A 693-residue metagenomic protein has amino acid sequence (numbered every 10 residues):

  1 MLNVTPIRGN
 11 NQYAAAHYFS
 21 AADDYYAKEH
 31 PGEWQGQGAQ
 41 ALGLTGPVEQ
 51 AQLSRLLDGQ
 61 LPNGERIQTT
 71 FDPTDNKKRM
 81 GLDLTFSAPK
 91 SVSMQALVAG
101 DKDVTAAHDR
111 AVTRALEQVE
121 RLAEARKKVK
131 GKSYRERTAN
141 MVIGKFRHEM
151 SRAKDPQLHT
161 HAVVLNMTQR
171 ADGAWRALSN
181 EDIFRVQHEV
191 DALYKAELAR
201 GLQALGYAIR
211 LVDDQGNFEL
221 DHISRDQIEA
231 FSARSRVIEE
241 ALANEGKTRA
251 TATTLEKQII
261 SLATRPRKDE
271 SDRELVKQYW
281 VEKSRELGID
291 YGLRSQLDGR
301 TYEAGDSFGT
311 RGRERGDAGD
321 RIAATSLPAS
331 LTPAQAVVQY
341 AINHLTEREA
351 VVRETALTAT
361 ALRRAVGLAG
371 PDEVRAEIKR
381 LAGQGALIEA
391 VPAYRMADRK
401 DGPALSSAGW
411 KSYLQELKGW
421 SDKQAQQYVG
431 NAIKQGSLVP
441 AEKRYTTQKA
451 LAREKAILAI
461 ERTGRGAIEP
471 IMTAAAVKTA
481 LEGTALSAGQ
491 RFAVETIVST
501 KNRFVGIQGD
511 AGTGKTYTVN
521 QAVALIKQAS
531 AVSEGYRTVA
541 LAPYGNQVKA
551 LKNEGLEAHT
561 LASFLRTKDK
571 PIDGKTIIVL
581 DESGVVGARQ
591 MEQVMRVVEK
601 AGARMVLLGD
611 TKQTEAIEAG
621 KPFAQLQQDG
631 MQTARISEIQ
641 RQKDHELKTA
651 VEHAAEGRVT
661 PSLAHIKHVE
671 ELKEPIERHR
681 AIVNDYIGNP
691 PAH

Functional and structural regions predicted by a protein language model:
M1-T346, R353-L362, A376-K379, A390-A397 (+2 more regions): Intrinsically disordered, flexible peripheral segments
R395-E495: Pre-P-loop entry segment of helicase/translocase ATPase cores
A456, E461-M472, A476-T479, F492-A493 (+2 more regions): Conserved helicase motor core of P-loop NTPases
I507: Hydrophobic anchor at the beta1->P-loop junction of P-loop NTPases
T518, A522: Hydrophobic positions on the alpha1 helix immediately C-terminal to the Walker A/P-loop
Y536-I578: Inter-Walker segment of RecA-like/P-loop motor cores
G574-I577, A601-V606: Loop/turn-to-beta-strand initiation segments
D581-E582, G609: Walker B catalytic acidic pair
